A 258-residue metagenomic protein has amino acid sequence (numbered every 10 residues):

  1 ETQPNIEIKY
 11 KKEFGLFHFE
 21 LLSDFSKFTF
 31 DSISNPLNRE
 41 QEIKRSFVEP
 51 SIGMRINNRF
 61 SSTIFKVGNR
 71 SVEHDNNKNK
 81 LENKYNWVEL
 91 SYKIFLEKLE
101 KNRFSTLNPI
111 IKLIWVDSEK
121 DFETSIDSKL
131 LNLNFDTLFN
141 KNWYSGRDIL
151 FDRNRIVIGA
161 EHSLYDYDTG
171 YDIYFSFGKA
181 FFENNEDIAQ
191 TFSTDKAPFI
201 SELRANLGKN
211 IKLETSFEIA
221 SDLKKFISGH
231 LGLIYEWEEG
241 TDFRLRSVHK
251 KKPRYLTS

Functional and structural regions predicted by a protein language model:
E1-S258: Outer-membrane beta-barrel translocator/pore domains, especially the C-terminal barrels of Gram-negative outer-membrane
